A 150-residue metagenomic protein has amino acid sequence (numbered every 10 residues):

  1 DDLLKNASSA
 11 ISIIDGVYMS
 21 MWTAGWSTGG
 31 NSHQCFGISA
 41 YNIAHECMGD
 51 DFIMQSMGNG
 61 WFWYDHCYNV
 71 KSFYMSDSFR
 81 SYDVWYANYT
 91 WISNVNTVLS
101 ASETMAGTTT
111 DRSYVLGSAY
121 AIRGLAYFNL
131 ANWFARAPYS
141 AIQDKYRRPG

Functional and structural regions predicted by a protein language model:
D1-I43: Membrane-proximal, proline-rich intrinsically disordered regions
L4-K5, N69, F134, S140: Generic, ordered loop/turn and secondary-structure boundary motif
A7, C35-S78, Y82: A structural signal for short, hydrophobic/glycine-enriched beta-strand patches
M21-T28, A101-T104, N132-P138: Short regulatory "switch" loops immediately downstream of catalytic or recognition motifs within protein catalytic
H33, D111, Y139-S140: Sparse recognition of residues in long alpha-helices and their boundaries
G60-F134: Conserved, well-structured interaction surfaces
W133-G150: Short coil/linker segments at helix-helix boundaries
